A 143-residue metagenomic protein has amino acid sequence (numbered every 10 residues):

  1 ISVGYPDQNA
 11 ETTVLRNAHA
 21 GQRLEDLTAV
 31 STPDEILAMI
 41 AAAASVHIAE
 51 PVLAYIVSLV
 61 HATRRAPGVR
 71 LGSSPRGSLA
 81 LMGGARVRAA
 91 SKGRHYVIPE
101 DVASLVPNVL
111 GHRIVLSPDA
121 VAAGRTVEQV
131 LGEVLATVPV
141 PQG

Functional and structural regions predicted by a protein language model:
I1-S58: Conserved AAA+ ATPase core "coupling" helix
T63-G143: C-terminal engagement/docking regions of AAA+ P-loop ATPases
